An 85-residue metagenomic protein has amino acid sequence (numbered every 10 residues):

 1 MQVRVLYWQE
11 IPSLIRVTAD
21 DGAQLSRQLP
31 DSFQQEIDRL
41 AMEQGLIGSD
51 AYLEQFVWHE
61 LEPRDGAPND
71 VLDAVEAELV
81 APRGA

Functional and structural regions predicted by a protein language model:
M1-Q24: Short, charged/polar N-terminal "headpieces" of proteins
D20-V57: Acidic, aromatic-enriched beta-alpha/helix-loop junctions
L46-A85: Acidic, low-complexity intrinsically disordered segments
